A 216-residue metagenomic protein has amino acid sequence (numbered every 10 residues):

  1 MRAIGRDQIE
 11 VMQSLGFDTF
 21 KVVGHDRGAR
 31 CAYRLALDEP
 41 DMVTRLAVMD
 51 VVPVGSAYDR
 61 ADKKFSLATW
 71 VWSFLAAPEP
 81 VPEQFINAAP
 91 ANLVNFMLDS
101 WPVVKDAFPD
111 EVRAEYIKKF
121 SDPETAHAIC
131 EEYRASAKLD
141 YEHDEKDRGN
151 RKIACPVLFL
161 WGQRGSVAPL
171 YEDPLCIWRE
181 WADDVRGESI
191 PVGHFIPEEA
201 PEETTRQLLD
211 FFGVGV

Functional and structural regions predicted by a protein language model:
M1-V23, R27-S189, P197, L209-V216: Flexible "cap/lid" subdomain of the alpha/beta-hydrolase fold that forms the substrate-access gate
G193-T205: Catalytic histidine-centered segment of alpha/beta-hydrolase-like enzymes
